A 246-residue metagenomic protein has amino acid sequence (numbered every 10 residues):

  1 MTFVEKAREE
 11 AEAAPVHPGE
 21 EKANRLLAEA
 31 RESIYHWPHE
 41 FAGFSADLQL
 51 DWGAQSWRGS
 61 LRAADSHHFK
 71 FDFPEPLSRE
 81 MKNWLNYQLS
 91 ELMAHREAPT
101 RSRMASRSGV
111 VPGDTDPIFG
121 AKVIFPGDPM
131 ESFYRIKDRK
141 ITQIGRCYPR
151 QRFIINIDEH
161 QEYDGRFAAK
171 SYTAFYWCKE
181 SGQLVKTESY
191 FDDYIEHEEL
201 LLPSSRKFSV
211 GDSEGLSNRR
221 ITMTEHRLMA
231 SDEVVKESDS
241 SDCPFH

Functional and structural regions predicted by a protein language model:
M1-G53, T100, H246: N-terminal leader/targeting segments and the immediate start of mature chains
F3-V4, R58-R152: An acidic-aromatic
R8-E9, R25-E32, S102-S106, K137-R139 (+2 more regions): Short amphipathic alpha-helical surface micro-motifs
L27-I34, A42-A46, L61, E75-L77 (+3 more regions): A structural signal for the main folded, soluble domain(s) of proteins
F41-S45, S66, L184: A general secondary-structure signal for short beta-strands and their flanking turns/coil in non-transmembrane regions
L48-L50, F73, V210: Pocket-edge structural micro-motifs
I118-C243: Gly/Pro-enriched, hydrophobic low-complexity segments that function as extracytoplasmic propeptides/linkers
